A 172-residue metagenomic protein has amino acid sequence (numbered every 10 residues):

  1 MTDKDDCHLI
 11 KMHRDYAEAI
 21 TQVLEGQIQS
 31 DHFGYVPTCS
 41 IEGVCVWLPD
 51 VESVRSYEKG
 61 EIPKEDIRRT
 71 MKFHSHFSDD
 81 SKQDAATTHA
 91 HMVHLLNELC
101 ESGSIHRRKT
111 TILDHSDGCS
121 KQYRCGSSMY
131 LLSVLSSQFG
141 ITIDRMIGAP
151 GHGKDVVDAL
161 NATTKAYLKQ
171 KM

Functional and structural regions predicted by a protein language model:
M1-M172: Extended mixed-charge, aromatic/glycine-enriched low-complexity segments
